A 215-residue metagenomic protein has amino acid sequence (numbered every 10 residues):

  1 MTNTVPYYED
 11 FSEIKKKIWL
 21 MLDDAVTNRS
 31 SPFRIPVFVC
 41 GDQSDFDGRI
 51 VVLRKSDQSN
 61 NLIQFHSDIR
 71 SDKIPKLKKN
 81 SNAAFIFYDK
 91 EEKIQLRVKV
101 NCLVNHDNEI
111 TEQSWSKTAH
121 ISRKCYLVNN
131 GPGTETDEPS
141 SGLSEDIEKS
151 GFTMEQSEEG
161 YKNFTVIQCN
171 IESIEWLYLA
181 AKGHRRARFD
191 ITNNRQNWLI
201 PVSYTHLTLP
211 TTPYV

Functional and structural regions predicted by a protein language model:
M1-L207: Binding-site signature for planar aromatic cofactors or substrates
H206-V215: Single conserved hydrophobic/aromatic residue that forms the stacking wall/gate of nucleotide- or nucleobase-binding
